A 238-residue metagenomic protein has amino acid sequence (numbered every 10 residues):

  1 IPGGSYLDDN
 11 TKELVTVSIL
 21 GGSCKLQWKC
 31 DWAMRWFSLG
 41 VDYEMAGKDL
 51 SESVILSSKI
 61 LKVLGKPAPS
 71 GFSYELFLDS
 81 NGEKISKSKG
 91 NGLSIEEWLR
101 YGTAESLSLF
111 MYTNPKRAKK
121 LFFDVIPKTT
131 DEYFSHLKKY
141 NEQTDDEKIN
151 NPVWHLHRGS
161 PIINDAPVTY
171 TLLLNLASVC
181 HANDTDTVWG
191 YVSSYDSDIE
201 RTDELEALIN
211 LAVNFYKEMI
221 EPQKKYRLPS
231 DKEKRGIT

Functional and structural regions predicted by a protein language model:
I1-I95: Active-site cores that bind ATP or allylic diphosphates and position pyrophosphate for catalysis
G40, G47, N183-D184, S230: Alpha-helix initiation/capping motif
V54, E75-E221: Catalytic adenosine-cofactor/nucleotide-binding cores of aminoacyl-tRNA synthetases and other
P229-T238: Short, intrinsically disordered, charge-balanced linker/junction segments flanking boundaries in proteins
